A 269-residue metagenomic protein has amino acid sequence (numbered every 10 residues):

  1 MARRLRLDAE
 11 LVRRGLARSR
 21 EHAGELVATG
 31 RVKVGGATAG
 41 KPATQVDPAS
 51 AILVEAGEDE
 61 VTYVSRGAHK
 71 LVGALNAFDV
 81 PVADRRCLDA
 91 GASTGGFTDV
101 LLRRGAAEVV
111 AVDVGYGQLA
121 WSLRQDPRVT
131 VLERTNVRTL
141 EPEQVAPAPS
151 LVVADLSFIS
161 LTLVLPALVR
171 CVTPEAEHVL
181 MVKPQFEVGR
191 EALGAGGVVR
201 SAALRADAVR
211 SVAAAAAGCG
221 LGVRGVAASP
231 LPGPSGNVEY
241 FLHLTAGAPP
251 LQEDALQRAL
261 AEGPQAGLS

Functional and structural regions predicted by a protein language model:
M1-S50: A basic, amphipathic helix-loop patch mediating RNA/tRNA/ribosome contacts
A83-S93: Conserved class I S-adenosyl-L-methionine
G95-G96, G117: Glycine-rich SAM-binding Motif I of class I
V100-E108: Conserved S-adenosyl-L-methionine
V110-L163: S-adenosyl-L-methionine
T162-V179: A short glycine-rich, Lys/Arg-flanked "PGG" loop and its adjoining helix->strand segment in the class I
P184-S201: Short, glycine-/aromatic-enriched active-site segment of Class I SAM-dependent methyltransferases
V238, L242-S269: Flexible, glycine-/basic-rich loop-and-beta segments that form/coincide with the SAM-dependent methyltransferase
